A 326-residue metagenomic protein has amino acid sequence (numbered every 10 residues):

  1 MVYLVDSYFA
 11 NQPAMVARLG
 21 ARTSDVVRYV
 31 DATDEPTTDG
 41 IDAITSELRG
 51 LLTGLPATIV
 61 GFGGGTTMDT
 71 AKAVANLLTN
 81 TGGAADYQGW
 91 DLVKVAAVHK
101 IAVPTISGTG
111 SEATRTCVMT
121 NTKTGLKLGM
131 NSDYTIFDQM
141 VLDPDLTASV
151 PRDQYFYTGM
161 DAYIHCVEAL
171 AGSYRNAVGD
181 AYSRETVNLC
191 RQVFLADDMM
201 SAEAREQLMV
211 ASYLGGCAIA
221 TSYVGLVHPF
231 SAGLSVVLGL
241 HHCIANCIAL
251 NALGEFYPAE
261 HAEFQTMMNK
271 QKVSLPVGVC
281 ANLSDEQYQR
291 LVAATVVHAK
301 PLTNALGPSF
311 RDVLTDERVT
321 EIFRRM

Functional and structural regions predicted by a protein language model:
M1-T58: ATP/NTP phosphate-donor binding region
T45, Y134-M140, T221-V227: Acidic-glycine-rich active-site phosphate/pyrophosphate-binding loop
G54, T79-W90, G239-H241, P258-A262: Phosphate-handling active-site elements
A57-V74, T105-S111: Glycine/serine-rich anion-binding loops at beta->alpha junctions that coordinate negatively charged ligand groups
T79-R175: A glycine/threonine-rich phosphate-anchoring loop and its flanking beta-alpha core in nucleotide/phosphate-binding
A169-K272: Active-site segments that bind and position negatively charged phosphate/pyrophosphate groups
F264-M326: C-terminal charged capping/lid subdomain of soluble metabolic enzymes
